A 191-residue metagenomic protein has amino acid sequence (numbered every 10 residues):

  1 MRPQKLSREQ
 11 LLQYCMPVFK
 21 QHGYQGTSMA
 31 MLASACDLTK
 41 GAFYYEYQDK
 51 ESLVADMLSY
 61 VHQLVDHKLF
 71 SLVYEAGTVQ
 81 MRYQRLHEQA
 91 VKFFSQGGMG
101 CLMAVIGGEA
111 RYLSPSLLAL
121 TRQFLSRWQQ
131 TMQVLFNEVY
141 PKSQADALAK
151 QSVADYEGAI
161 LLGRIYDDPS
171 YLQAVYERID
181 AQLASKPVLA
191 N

Functional and structural regions predicted by a protein language model:
M1-H22, G26-L38, S52: Basic, helix-initiating cap at the start of DNA-binding domains
D37-Y47: Short hydrophobic/aromatic patch on the recognition helix
Y47, A55-V61: Alpha-helical DNA-contacting segments of helix-turn-helix folds
Y47, V105-Y112: Short helix-capping/turn signature of helix-turn-helix
D56, F70-G98, K142, A149-S152: Hydrophobic alpha-helical connector segments
Y60-V61, V65, Q89, I179-N191: N-terminal hydrophobic signal/anchor transmembrane helix of membrane proteins
D66, S95, S114-E138, K150 (+1 more regions): Amphipathic alpha-helical packing segments from all-alpha helical-bundle domains
F93, Y112, V134, V153-Y171 (+1 more regions): Amphipathic C-terminal alpha-helical segment
